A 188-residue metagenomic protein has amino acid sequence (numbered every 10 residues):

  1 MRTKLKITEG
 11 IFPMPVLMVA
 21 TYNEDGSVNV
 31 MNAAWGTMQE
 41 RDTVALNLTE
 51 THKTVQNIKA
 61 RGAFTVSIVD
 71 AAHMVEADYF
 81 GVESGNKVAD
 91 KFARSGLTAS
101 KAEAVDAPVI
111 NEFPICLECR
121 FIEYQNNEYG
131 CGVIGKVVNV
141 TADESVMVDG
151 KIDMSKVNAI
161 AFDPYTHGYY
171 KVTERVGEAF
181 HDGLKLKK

Functional and structural regions predicted by a protein language model:
M1-K188: Basic, polyanion-binding surface patches
